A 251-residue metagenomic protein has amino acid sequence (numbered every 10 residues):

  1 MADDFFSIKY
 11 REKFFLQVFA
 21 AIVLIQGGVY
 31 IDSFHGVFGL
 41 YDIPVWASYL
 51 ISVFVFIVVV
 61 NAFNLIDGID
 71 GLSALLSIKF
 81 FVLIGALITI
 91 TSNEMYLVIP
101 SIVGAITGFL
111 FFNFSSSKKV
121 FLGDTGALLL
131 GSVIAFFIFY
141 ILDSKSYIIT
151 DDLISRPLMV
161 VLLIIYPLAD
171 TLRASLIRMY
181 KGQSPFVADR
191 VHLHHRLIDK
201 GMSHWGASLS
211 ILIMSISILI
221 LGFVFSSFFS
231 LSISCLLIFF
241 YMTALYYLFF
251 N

Functional and structural regions predicted by a protein language model:
M1-K9, I57-G68, T107-F121, L248-N251: C-terminal ends of transmembrane helices
A2-I8, I25-F38, K145: Transmembrane alpha-helix boundary signature
F6, F19, I69, G126 (+1 more regions): Active-site His/Glu-centered metal-binding helix of metallohydrolases
F6-L16, A47: Membrane-interfacial loop-to-helix junctions in multi-pass inner-membrane proteins
L16, A20-I31, I51-N61, S77-L83: Membrane-embedded alpha-helical core segments of multi-pass
I31-Y41, F56-L65, G85-T91, H195-M202: Short juxtamembrane and helix-loop transition motifs at transmembrane-helix boundaries in membrane proteins
G39-V53, S92-G104: Structural signature of hydrophobic alpha-helical transmembrane segments
S73-K200, H204-N251: Alpha-helical transmembrane segments
